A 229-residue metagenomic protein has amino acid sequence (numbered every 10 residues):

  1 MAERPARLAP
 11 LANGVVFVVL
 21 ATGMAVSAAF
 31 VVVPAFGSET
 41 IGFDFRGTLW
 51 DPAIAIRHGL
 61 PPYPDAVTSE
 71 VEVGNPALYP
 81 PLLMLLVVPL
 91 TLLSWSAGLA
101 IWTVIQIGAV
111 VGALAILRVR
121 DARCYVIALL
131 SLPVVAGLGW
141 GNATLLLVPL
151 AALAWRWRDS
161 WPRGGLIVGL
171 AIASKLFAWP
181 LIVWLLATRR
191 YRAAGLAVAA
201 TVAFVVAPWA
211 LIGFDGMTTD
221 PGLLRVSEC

Functional and structural regions predicted by a protein language model:
M1-G164, T188-C229: Primarily membrane-embedded glycan-assembly and transfer machineries that use lipid-linked glycans
P162-L186: Membrane-interface alpha helices of multi-pass inner-membrane proteins
